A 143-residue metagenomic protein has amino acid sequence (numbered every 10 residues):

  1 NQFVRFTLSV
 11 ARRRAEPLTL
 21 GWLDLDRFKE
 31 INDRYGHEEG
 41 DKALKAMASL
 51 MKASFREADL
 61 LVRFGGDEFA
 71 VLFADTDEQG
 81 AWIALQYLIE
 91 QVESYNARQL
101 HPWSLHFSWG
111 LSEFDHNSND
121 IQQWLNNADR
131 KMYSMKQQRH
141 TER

Functional and structural regions predicted by a protein language model:
N1-L20, D26-R56, V62-G66, A70-V71 (+3 more regions): Conserved long alpha-helical elements within nucleotide-processing catalytic cores of c-di-GMP signaling and class III
L18, Y35, W103, G110-S112 (+1 more regions): Flexible, nucleotide-binding loop/lid elements of kinase catalytic cores
W22, F73, L111-E113: Sensory input modules used in signal transduction, predominantly PAS/LOV/GAF but also related non-catalytic regulatory
L25, T76, A97, F114: Hydrophobic pocket-lining residues within nucleotide cofactor-binding pockets
K42, Q79-I83, H101-S104, F114-R143: Catalytic cores and conserved motifs of cyclic dinucleotide signaling enzymes
R63, V92-S108, R139-R143: Catalytic core regions of nucleotide second-messenger enzymes
I89: Anionic-ligand binding patches
